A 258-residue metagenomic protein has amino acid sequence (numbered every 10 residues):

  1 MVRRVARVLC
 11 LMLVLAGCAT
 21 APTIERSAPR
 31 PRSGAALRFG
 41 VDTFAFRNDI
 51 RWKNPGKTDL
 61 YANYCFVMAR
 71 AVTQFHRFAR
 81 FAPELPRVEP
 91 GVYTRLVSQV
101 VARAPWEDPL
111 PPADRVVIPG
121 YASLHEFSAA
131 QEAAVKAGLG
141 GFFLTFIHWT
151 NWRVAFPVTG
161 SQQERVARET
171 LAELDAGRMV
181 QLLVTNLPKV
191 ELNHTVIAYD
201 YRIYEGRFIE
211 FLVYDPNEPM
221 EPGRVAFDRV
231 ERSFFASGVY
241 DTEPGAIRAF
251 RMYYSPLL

Functional and structural regions predicted by a protein language model:
M1-L9: Bacterial N-terminal signal peptides that target proteins for export
A16-G17: C-terminal motif of bacterial Sec signal peptides marking the signal peptidase cleavage site
A21-R26, K189-N193, R202-L258: Cys-His-centered catalytic/binding microenvironment captured across papain-like cysteine peptidases and homologous
R30-G160: Cysteine-nucleophile protease catalytic domains, especially the papain-like/related folds used in DUB/UBL proteases
V158-Y204: Active-site-adjacent substructure of cysteine-protease-like catalytic cores
